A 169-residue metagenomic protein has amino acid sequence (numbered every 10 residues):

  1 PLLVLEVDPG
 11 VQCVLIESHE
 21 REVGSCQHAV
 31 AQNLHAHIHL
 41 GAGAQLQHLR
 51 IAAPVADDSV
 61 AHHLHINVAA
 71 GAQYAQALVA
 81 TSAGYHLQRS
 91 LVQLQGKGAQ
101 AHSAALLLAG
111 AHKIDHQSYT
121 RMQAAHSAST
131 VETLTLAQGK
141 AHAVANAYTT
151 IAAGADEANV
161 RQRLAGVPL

Functional and structural regions predicted by a protein language model:
P1-L169: Conserved beta-strand/loop scaffold segments within soluble protein domains that form the structured core and edges
